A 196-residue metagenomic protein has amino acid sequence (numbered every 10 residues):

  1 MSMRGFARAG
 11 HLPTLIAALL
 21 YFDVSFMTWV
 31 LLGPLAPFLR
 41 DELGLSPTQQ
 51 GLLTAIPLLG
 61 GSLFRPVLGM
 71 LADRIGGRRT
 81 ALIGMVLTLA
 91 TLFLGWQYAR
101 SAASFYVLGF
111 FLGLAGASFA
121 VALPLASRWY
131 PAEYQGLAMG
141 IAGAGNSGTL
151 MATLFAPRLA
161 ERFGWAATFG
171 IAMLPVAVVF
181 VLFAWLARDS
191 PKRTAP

Functional and structural regions predicted by a protein language model:
P13-L45, L68: Extracytoplasmic
V30, L58-P66, A117, T149-M151: Residue-level signature of mid-helix packing/kink "hotspots" within the transmembrane helices of 12-pass Major
L35-S62, A103: Extracellular/periplasmic helix-loop-helix junction of adjacent transmembrane segments in MFS-like secondary
L39-R40, L71-A72, P157-F163: Interfacial helix-cap and linker-helix signal at transmembrane-aqueous boundaries of multi-pass secondary transporters
L63-S101: Conserved MFS/SLC helix-loop-helix module at the cytosolic interface between two early adjacent transmembrane helices
M85, L89-F93, L108-G109, M173-F180: A generic transmembrane-helix signature of 12-TM secondary carrier transporters
Y106-G145: Cytoplasmic helix-loop-helix junction between adjacent transmembrane helices in 12-TM secondary transporters
I141-P191: Helix-loop-helix hairpin linking two adjacent transmembrane segments in secondary transporters
